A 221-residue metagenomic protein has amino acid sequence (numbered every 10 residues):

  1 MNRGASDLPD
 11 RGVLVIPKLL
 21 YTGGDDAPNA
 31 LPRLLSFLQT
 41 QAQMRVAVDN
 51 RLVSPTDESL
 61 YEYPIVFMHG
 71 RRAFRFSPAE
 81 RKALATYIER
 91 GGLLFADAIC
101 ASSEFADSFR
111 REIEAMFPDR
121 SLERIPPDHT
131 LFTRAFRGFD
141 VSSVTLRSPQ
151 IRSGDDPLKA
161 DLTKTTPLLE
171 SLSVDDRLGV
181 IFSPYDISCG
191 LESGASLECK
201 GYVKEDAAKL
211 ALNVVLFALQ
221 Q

Functional and structural regions predicted by a protein language model:
M1-I65, H69-R72, I187-Q221: Aromatic-Pro/Gly-enriched surface loop or interdomain linker that acts as a lid/target-recognition segment
N2-G4, D49-P55, S77-A83, K164-L168: Alpha-helical scaffolding within the catalytic cores of extracellular/periplasmic polymer-degrading hydrolases
V15, F105-E192, A208, L212: An acidic, glycine-rich "communication" segment
V15-K18, P64-M68, L93-D97, L122-R124 (+1 more regions): Structural recognition of the beta-strand scaffold that forms the well-ordered cores of secreted hydrolase catalytic
Y21-G24, R72-R75, L94, C100-E104 (+2 more regions): Solvent-exposed loop/turn segments at secondary-structure junctions within structured extracellular/periplasmic domains
R45-S54, D97-I99, R120-D128: Surface-exposed patches in mature extracellular/periplasmic domains of secreted proteins
I65-A106: Short alpha-beta junction capping motif
